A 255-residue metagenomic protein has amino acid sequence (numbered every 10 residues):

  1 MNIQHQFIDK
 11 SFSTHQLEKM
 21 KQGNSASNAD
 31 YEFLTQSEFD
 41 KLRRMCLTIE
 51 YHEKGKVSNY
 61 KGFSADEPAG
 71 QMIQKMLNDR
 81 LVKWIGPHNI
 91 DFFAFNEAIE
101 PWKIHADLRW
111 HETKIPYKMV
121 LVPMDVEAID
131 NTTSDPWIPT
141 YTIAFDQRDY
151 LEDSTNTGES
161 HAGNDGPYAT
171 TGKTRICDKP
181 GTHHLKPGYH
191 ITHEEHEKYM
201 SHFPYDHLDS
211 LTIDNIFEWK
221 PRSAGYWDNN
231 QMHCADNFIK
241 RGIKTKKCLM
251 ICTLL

Functional and structural regions predicted by a protein language model:
M1-I104, I138, N156-L185: Non-heme Fe(II)/2-oxoglutarate
I99-Q231, D236, K240-L255: Catalytic core of non-heme Fe(II) oxygenases with the double-stranded beta-helix
